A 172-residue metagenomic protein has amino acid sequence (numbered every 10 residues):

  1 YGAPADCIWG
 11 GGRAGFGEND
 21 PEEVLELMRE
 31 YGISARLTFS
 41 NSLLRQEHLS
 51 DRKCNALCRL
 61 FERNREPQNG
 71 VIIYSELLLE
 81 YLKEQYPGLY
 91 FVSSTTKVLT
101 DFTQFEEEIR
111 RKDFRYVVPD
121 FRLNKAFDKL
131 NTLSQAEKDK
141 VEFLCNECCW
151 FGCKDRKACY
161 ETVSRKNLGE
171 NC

Functional and structural regions predicted by a protein language model:
Y1-E108, F114-C172: Active-site pocket-lining/capping segments in soluble small-molecule metabolic enzymes
